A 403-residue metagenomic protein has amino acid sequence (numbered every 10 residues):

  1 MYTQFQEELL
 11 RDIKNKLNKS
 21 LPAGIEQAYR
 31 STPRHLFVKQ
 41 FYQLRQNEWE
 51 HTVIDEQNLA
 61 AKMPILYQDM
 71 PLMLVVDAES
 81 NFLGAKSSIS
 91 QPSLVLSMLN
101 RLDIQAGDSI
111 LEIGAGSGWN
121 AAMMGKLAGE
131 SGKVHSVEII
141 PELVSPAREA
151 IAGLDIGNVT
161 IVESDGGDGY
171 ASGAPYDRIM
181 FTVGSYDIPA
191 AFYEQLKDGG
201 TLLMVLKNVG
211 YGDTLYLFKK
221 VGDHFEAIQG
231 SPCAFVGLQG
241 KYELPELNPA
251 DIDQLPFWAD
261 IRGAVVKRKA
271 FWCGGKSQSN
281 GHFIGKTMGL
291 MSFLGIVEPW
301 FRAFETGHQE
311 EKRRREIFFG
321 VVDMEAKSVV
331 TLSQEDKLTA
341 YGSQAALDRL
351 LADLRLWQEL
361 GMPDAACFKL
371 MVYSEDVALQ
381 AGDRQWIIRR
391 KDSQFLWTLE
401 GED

Functional and structural regions predicted by a protein language model:
M1-N120, L127, L143-R148, G153 (+2 more regions): Class I SAM-dependent transferase core
K16, S20, L36, G237 (+1 more regions): Short secondary-structure junctions and interdomain/linker hinges
Y42, Q68, L72, P175 (+2 more regions): Short capping/connector residues at structural and topological boundaries
D77, D165, V322-M324: Acidic/polar residues at beta-strand termini and the immediately following turn/coil
L83-L203, V209-G212: Conserved nucleotide-cofactor-binding alpha/beta core module
M180, Y186-R314, F395-E402: Class I SAM-binding transferase module
K312-D403: C-terminal target-recognition/interaction regions appended to catalytic cores
